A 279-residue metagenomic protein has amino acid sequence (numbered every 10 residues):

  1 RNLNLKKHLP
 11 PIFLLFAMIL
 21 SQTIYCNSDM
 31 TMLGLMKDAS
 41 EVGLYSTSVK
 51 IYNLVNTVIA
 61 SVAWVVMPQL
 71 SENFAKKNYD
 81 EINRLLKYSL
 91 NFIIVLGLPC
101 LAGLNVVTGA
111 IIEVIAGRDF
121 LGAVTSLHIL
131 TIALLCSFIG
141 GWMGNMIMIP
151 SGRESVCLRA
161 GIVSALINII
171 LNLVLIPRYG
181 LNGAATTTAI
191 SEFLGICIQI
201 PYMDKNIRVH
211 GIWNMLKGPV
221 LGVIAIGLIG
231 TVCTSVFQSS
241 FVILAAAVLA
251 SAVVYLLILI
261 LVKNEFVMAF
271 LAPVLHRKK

Functional and structural regions predicted by a protein language model:
R1-C26, T31, V65, Q69-R84 (+2 more regions): Interhelical loop/hinge segments that connect adjacent transmembrane helices in multipass membrane
K7, P11-T23, N27, T31 (+15 more regions): Residue-level signature of transmembrane alpha-helical cores of multipass secondary-active transporters and flippases
M18, Q22, C26, V49 (+5 more regions): Short runs within selected transmembrane alpha-helices of multi-pass transporters and secretion channels
M18-T23, I169-L173, I224-S239: Hydrophobic alpha-helical transmembrane segments in multi-pass integral membrane proteins
T31, L35, V58-S61, L101-G109 (+9 more regions): Membrane-embedded alpha-helical segments of multi-pass transporters/permeases
G34, S71, M148-I149, C157 (+3 more regions): Helix-capping/transition residues at the boundaries of transmembrane alpha-helices and the short helical linkers
L44-G161: Specific pore-lining/lateral-gate transmembrane helices of multi-pass inner-membrane transport and insertion machines
T231-K279: Membrane-proximal transmembrane or re-entrant/amphipathic helices at the cytosolic face
